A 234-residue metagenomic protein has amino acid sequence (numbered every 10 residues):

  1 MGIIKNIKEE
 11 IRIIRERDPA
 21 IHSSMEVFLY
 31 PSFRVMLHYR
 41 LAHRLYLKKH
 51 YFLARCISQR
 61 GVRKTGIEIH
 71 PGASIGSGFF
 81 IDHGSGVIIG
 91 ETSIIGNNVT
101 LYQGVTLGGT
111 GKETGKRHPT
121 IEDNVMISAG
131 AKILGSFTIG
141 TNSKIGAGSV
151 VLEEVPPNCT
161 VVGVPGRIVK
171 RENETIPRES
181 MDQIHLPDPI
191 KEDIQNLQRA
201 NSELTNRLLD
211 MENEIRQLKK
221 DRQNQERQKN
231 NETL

Functional and structural regions predicted by a protein language model:
M1-G61, I176-L234: Terminal amphipathic alpha-helical/low-complexity segments used for targeting or macromolecular assembly
L29, R34, H70, G108 (+2 more regions): Generic, ordered loop/turn and secondary-structure boundary motif
P31-S32, L37-R40, A73, F79 (+2 more regions): Solvent-exposed, flexible loop/coil residues
V62-V169: Structural signal for interior beta-strand "rungs" in well-ordered beta-sheet cores of soluble enzyme domains
E154, R171, L209-E212: Residue-level detector of high-confidence beta-strand sites
R167, R171-E179: A structural signal for small-residue-enriched, beta-sheet-centric alpha/beta enzyme cores and oligomeric scaffold folds
